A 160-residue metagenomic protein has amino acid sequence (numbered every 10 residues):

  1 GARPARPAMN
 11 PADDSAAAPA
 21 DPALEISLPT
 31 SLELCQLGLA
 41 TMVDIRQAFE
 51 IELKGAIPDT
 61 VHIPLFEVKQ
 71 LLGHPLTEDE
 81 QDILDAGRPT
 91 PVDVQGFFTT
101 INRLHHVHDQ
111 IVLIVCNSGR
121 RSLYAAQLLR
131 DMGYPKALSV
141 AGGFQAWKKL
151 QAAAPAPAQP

Functional and structural regions predicted by a protein language model:
R3-T41, A48-L113, S118-P160: Rhodanese-like catalytic fold shared by cysteine-dependent sulfurtransferases and DSP/PTP-type phosphatases
